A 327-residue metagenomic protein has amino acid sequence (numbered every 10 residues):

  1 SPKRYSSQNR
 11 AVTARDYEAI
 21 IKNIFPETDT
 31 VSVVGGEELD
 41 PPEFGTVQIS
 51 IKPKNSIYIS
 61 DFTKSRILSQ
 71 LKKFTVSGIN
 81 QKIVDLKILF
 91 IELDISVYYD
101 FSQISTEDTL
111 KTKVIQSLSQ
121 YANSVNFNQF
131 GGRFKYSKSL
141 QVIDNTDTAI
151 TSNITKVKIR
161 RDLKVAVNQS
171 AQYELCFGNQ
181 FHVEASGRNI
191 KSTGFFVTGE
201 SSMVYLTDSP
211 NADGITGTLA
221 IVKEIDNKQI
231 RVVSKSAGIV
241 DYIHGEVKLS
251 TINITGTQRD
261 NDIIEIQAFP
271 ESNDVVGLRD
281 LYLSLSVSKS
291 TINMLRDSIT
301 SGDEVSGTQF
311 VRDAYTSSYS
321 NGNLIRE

Functional and structural regions predicted by a protein language model:
S1-R4: Single conserved position on a long alpha-helix in the C-terminal lobe of the eukaryotic protein kinase
Q8-N126, F130: Carbohydrate-recognition loop of C-type lectin domains
K22, P26-D29, V33, K72 (+9 more regions): Hydrophobic alpha-helix feature that most strongly marks membrane-spanning transmembrane helices and their immediate
P26-E27, L39-P41, K135-V142, T146-L163 (+1 more regions): Short loop/turn elements at secondary-structure junctions
D108-F195, G199: An aromatic-glycine-centered, glycine-rich loop/turn in mixed alpha/beta architecture
N189-V232: Structural flexibility/helix-modulation signal
I215-G217, D226-E327: Surface-exposed interaction regions enriched in Ser/Thr/Asp/Glu that occur as long low-complexity tracts or repetitive
